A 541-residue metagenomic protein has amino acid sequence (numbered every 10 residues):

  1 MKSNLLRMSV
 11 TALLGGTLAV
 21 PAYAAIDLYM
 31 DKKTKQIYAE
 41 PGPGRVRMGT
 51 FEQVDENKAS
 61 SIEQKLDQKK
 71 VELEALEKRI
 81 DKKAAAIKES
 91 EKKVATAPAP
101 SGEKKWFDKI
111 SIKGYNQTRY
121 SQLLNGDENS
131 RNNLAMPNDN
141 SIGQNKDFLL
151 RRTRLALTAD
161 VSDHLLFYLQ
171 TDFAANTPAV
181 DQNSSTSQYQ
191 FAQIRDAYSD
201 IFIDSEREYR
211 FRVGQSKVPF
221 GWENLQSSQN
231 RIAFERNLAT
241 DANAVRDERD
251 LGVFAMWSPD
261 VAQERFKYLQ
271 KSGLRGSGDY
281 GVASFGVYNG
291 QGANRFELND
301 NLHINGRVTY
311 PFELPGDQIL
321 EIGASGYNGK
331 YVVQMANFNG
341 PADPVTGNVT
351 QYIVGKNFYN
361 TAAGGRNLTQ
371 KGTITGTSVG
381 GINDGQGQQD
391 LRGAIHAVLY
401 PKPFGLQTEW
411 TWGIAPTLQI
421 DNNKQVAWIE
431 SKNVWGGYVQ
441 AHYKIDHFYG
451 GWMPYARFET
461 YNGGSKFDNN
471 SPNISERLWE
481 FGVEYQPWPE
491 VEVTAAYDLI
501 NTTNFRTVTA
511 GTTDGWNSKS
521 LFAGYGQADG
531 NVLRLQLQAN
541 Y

Functional and structural regions predicted by a protein language model:
M1-Y23: Gram-negative bacterial Sec-dependent N-terminal signal peptides
K2-V10, G286, H303-N305, E321 (+4 more regions): Domain-scale selection of a single, long terminal region that carries the protein's primary operational module
Y23-N138, F202, Q536, Y541: N-terminal periplasmic/intermembrane-space "pro-region" immediately following the signal or transit peptide
A24, I110, T153, R195 (+2 more regions): Residue-level marker for the onset of beta-strands and adjacent loop->beta junctions in well-ordered domains
D27-Y29, A156-L157, H396: Short, surface-exposed charged micro-motifs
A75-K78, K82-E91, Q270-R275, G511-S520: Intrinsically disordered, low-complexity domain-flanking/linker segments in eukaryotic proteins, enriched
S101-N132, P137-A293, E297-N305, T309-G316 (+5 more regions): Outer membrane beta-barrel
L124-D127, S141-I142, S185-S187, A197-D204 (+4 more regions): Outer-membrane beta-barrel pore domains
